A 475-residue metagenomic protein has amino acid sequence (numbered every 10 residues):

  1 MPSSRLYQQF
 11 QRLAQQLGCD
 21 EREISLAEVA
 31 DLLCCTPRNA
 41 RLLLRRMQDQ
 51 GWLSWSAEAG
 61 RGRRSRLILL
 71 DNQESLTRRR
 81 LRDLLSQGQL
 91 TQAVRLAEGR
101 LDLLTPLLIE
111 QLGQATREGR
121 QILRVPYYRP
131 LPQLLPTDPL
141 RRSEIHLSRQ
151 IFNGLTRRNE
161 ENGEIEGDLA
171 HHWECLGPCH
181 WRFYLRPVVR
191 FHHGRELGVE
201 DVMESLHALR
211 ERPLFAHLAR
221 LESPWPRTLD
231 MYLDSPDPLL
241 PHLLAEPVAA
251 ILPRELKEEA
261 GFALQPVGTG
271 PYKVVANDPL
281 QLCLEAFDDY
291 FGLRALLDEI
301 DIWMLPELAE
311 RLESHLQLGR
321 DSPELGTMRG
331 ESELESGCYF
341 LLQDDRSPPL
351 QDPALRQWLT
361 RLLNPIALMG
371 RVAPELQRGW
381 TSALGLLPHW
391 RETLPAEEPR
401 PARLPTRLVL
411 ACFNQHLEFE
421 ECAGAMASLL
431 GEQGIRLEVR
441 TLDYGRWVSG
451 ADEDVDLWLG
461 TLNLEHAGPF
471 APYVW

Functional and structural regions predicted by a protein language model:
G18-R22, R41, L140, L147 (+1 more regions): Aromatic- and charge-enriched surface segment that lines or borders ligand/interaction sites
Q48-E58: A short, conserved structural fragment
R66, L214-K257, P271-Q281: Surface-exposed binding/hinge segments that line and control ligand-binding clefts or catalytic entry sites
R120-L134, H171, H180-F183, V202 (+6 more regions): Short, well-ordered beta-strand elements
P126-L176: N-terminal lobe/hinge region of extracytoplasmic solute-binding protein
D289-M328: Ligand-site clamp/hinge motif
R346-R391: Periplasmic-binding protein-like
W447-W475: Acidic-aromatic pocket-rim loops
